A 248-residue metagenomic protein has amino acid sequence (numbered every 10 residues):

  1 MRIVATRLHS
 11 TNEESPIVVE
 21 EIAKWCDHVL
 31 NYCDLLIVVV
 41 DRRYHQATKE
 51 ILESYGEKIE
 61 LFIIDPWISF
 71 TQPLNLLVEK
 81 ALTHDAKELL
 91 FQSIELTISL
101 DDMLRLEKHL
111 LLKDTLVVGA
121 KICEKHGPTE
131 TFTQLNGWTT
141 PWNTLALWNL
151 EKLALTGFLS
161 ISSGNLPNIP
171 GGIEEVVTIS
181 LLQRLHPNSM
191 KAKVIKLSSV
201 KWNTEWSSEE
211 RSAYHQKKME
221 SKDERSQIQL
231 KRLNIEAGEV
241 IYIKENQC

Functional and structural regions predicted by a protein language model:
M1-H9: Short, hydrophobic/glycine-enriched beta-strand segments
R2, D27-V38, I59-E60: Short loop->beta transition adjacent to catalytic acidic/histidine clusters or analogous donor-positioning motifs
T11-L30: Short, well-formed alpha-helical segments that are part of the catalytic scaffolds of diverse glycosyltransferases
V18, L166-C248: C-terminal catalytic/acceptor-binding lobe
D41-H84: Active-site-proximal specificity loops/subdomain of glycosyltransferases
A86, L112-T115, M190: Short, high-confidence coil segments that cap the C-terminus of an alpha-helix and link into the following beta-strand
A86-T97: Short beta-strand-to-loop acidic/aromatic patch adjacent to the donor-nucleotide binding site
T97-V176: Conserved catalytic core of nucleotide-sugar-dependent glycosyltransferases
